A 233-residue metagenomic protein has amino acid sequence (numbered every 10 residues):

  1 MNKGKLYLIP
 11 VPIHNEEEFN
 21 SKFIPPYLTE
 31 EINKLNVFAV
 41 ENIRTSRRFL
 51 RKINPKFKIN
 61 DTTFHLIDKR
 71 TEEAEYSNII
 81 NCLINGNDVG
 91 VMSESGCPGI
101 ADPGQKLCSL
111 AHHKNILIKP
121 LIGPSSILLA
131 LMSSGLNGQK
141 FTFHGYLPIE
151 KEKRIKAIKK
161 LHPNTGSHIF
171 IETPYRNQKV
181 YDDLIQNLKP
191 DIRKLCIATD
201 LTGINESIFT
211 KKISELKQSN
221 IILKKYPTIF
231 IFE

Functional and structural regions predicted by a protein language model:
M1-I67: Glycine-rich, flexible N-terminal cofactor/catalytic loop recognition
N2-Y7, I84-D88, G166-E233: A contiguous loop/helix-start segment that scaffolds small-molecule binding in enzyme catalytic cores
Y7, K106-N164: Class I SAM-dependent methyltransferase SAM-binding "motif I" and its flanking Rossmann-like core
I13-E16, E94-P98, P174-R176, L201-G203: Short glycine-rich anion-binding loops that position phosphate/pyrophosphate groups of nucleotides and phosphorylated
I32-F38, N115-K119, S167-H168: Short active-site oxyanion
A39-V40, G90-G96, H168-E172: Acidic beta-strand-to-loop metal/phosphate-binding motif
H65-E72, Y146-E150: Conserved helicase motor
C82-M132, R176-V180: A glycine-rich beta-strand to alpha-helix segment that forms a phosphate/ribose-binding loop at ligand/cofactor sites
